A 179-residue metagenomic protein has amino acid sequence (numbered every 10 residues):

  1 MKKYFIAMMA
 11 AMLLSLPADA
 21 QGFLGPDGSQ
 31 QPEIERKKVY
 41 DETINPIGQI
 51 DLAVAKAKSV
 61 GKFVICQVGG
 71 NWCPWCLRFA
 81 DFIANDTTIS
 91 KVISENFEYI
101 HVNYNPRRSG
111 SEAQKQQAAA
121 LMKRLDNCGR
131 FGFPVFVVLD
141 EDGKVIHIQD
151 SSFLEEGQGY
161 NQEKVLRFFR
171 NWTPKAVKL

Functional and structural regions predicted by a protein language model:
A7-S15: Bacterial N-terminal signal peptides
L16-A20: Sec/Tat signal peptide C-region and signal peptidase I cleavage site
Q21-I44: N-proximal helix/coil linker or "cap" segments that precede and/or mark the start of modular domains
I44-P46, I89-Q117: Thiol-based oxidoreductase modules, predominantly thioredoxin-like and allied folds used for disulfide exchange
P46-V64: A short beta-strand-turn-helix
S59-P74, Y99: Short active-site neighborhood of thiol/selenol oxidoreductases, capturing the structured segment around
C76-S94: Typically the conserved alpha-helix immediately C-terminal to a functionally engaged Cys/Sec in thioredoxin-like
R124-K178: Non-catalytic, surface beta->alpha helical segment in thiol-disulfide oxidoreductase systems
